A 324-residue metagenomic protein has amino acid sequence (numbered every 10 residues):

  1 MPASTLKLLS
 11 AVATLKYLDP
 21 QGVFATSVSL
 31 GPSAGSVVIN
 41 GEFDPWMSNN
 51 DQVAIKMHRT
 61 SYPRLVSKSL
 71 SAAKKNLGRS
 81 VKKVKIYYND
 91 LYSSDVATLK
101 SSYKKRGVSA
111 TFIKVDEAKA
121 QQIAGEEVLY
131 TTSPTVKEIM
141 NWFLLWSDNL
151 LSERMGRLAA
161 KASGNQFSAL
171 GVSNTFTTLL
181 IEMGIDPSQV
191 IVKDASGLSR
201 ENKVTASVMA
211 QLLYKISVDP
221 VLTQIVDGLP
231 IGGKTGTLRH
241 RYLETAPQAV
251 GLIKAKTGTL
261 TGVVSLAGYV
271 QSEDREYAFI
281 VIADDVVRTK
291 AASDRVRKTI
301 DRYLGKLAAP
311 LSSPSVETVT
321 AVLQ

Functional and structural regions predicted by a protein language model:
M1-L6, Q21-A25, P32-S36, V81-K83 (+6 more regions): Extracytoplasmic
P2-P20, F143, F279: Active-site SXXK
L9, S27-S29, S36-E42, K85-N89 (+3 more regions): Soluble periplasmic/extracytoplasmic beta-strand elements of cell-envelope proteins
Y17-A34, T111-E117, L222-D227: Short, well-structured active-site flanking segments
T26-S80, V84-K85: Active-site-adjacent, His/Asp/Glu-enriched structural segments that form or flank metal-binding and acid/base networks
G31-S33, E42-D44, N89-S93, G197 (+2 more regions): Solvent-exposed coil/turn segments that connect beta secondary-structure elements in extracytoplasmic/periplasmic
S71-Q224, G228: A small/polar active-site loop signature that marks catalytic segments
S163-Q324: Small-residue-rich helix-loop
